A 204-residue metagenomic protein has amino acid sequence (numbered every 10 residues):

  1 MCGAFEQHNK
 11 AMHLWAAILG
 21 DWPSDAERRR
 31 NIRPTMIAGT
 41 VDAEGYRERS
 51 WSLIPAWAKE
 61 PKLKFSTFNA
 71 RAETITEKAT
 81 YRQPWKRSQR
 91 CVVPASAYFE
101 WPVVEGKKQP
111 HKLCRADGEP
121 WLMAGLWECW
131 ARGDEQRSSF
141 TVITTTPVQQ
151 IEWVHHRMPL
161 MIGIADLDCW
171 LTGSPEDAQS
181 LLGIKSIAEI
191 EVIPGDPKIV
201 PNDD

Functional and structural regions predicted by a protein language model:
M1-D204: Short linear sequence motif anchored by a di-proline
